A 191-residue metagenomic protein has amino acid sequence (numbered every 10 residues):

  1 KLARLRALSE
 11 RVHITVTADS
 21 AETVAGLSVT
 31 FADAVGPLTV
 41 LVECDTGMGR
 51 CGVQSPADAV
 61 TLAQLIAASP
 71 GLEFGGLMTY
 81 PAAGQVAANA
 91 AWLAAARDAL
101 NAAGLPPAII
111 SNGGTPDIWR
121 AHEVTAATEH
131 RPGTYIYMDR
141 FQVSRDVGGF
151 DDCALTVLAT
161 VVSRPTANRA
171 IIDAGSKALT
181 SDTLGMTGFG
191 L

Functional and structural regions predicted by a protein language model:
K1-A87: Active-site-proximal beta-alpha core segment in soluble small-molecule metabolic enzymes
A88-L191: Active-site anion/phosphate-binding pocket segments in diverse small-molecule metabolic enzymes
